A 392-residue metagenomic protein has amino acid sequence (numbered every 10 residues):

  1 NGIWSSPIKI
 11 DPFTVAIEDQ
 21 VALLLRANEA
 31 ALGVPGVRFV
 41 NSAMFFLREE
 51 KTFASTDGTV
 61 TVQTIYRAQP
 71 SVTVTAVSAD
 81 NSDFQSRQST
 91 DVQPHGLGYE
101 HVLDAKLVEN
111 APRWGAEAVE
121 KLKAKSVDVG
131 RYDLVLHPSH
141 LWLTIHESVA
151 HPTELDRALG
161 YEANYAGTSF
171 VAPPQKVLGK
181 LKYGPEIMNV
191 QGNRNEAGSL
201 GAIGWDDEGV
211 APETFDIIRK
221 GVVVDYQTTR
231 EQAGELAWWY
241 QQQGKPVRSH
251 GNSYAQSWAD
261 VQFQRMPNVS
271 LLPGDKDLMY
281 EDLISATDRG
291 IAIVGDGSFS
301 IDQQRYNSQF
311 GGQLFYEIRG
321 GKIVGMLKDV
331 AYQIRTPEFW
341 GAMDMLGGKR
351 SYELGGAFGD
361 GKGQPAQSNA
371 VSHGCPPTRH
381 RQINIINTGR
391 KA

Functional and structural regions predicted by a protein language model:
N1-A392: N-terminal small-residue-enriched
